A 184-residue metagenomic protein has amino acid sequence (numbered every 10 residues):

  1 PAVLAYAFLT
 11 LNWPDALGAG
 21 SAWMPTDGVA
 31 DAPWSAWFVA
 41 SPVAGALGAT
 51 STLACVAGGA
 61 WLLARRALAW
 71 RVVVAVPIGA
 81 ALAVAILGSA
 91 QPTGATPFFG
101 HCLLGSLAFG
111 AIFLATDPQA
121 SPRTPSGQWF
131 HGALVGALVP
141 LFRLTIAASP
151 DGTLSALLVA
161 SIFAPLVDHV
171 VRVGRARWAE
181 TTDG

Functional and structural regions predicted by a protein language model:
P1-V56: Long hydrophobic alpha-helical segments that form multi-pass transmembrane helix bundles in integral membrane proteins
L53-C55, V74-L82, H101-T116, H131-A137: Hydrophobic alpha-helical segments embedded in the membrane of multi-pass proteins
G58-T96: Membrane-helix boundary elements
G59-L63, A81-A85, G110-A111, A115 (+3 more regions): Alpha-helical transmembrane segments of multipass membrane proteins
L87-P92, P97, L138-D151: Hydrophobic alpha-helical transmembrane segments in multi-pass integral membrane proteins
F98-L107, Q128-F130, A147-A160: Loop-to-transmembrane alpha-helix initiation sites
T145-G184: Cytosolic-side transmembrane-helix boundaries in multi-pass membrane proteins
